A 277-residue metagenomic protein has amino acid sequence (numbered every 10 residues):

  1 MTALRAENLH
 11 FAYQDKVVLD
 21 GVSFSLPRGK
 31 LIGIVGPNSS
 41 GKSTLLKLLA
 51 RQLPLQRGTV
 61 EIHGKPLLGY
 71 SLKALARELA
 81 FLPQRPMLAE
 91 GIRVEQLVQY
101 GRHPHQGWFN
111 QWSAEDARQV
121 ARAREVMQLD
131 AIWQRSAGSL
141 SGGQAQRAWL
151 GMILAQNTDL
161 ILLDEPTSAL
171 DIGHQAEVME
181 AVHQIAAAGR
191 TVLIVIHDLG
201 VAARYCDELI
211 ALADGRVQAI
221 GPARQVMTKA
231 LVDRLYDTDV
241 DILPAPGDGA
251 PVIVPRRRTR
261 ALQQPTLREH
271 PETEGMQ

Functional and structural regions predicted by a protein language model:
L4, V18-G21: Conserved structural motif at the start of ABC-family nucleotide-binding domains
V35-P37: The feature captures the beta-strand-to-loop junction immediately N-terminal to the Walker
A50: Helix-to-loop junction immediately C-terminal to a conserved catalytic motif
G58-P66, L75: Conserved ABC transporter NBD signature motif
Q111, S136-L140: Conserved ABC ATPase signature
I161-E165: Catalytic Walker B motif of ABC-type/P-loop ATPase nucleotide-binding domains
L235-Q277: ABC ATPase nucleotide-binding domains
